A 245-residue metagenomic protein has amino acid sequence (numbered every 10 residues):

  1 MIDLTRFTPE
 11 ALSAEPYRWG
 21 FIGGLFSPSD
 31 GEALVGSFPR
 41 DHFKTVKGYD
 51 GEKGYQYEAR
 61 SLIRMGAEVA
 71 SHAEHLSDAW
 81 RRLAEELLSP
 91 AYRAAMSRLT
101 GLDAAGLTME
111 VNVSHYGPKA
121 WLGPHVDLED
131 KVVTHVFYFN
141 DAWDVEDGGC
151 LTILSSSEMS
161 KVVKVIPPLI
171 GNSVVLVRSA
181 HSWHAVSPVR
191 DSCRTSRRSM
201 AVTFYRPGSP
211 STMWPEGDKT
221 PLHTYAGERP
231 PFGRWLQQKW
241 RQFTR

Functional and structural regions predicted by a protein language model:
M1-T8: N- or domain-start disorder-to-order transition segments that initiate the globular core
P9-L99: Non-heme Fe(II)/2-oxoglutarate
L12, G20-I22, D30, F38 (+7 more regions): Localized chelating/binding microdomains that coordinate divalent metal ions or stabilize phosphate-bearing
F43, A104, D141-V145: Proline-centered turn/helix-capping motifs that create local helix->coil transitions or kinks
D103-N112, D147: A short coil-to-beta-strand element that immediately follows conserved catalytic motifs
S114-D127: Conserved short histidine dyad/triad with adjacent acidic residue
V126-K131, F139-A142, D147-R245: Catalytic core of Fe(II)/2-oxoglutarate
H135: Substrate-binding/active-site groove segments that recognize and process beta-1,4-linked N-acetyl-hexosamine
